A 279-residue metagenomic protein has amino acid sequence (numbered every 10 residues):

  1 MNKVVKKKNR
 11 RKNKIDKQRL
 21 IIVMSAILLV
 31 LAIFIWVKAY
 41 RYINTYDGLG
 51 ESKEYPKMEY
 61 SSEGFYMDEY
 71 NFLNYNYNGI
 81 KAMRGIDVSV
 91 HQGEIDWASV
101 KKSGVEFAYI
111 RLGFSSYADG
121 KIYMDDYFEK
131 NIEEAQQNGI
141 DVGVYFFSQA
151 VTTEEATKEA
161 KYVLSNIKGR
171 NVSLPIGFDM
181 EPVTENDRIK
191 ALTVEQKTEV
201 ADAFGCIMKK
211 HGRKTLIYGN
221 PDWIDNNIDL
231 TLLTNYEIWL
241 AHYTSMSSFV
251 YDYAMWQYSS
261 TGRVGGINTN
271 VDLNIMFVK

Functional and structural regions predicted by a protein language model:
M1-Q18: N-terminal Lys/Arg-rich, disordered targeting/topogenic segments
N2, G48-V88, L233-K279: Functionally critical loop-and-helix segments that line ligand-binding/catalytic clefts of soluble enzyme domains
I21-K38: Hydrophobic membrane-insertion alpha-helices, especially the h-region of bacterial N-terminal signal peptides
I35-G48: Hydrophobic single-pass membrane-insertion segments
N78, A82-A201, K209-H211: Substrate-binding cleft of extracellular glycoside hydrolase catalytic domains
V142, K214-T215, I238: Hydrophobic anchor at the start of a short beta-strand that flanks the dinucleotide cofactor-binding loop
L164-F178, P182, I228-D252: Structural recognition of alpha->loop->beta junctions
M208-N226: Aromatic-lined carbohydrate-recognition surfaces of secreted/lumenal glycan-active proteins
